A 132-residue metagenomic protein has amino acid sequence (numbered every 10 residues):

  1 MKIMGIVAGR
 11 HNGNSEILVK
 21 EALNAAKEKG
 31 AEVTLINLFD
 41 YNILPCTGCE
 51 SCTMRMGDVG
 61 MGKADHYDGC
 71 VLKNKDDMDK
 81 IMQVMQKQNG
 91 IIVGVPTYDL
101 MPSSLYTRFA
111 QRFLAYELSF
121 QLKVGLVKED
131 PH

Functional and structural regions predicted by a protein language model:
M1-L122: N-terminal beta1-alpha1-beta2 submodule of the flavodoxin-like/Rossmannoid cofactor-binding fold
L122-H132: Short, conserved loop/helix-junction motifs that constitute active-site signature segments in enzyme catalytic cores
